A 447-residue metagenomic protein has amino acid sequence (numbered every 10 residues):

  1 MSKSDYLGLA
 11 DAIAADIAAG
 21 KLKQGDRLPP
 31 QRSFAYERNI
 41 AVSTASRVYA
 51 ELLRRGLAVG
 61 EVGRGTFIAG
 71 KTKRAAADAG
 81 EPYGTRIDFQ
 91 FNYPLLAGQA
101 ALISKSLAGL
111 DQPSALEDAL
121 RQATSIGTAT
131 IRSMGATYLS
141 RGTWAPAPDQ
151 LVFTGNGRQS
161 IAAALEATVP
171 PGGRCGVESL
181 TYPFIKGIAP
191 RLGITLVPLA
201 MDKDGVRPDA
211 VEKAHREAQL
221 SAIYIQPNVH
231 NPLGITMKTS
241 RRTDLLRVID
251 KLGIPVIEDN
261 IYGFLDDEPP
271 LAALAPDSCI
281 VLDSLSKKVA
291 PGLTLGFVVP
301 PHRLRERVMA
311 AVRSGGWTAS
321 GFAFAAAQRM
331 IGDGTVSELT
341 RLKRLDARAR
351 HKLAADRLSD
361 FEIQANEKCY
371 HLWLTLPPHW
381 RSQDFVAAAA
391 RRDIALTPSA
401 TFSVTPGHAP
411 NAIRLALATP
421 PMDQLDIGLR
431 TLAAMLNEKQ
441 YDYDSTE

Functional and structural regions predicted by a protein language model:
M1-A123, I131-S133, R313-S320, R341-L342 (+9 more regions): N-terminal basic, amphipathic alpha-helical segments
A10, A14, A162, E166 (+5 more regions): Amphipathic, non-transmembrane alpha-helical secondary structure
G63, A147-P148, A365-H371: Short Gly/Ser/Thr- and Asp/Glu-enriched loop/turn motifs at secondary-structure junctions
D118-L252, G263-S278, E438-D444: Conserved core of the PLP fold type I
D259-N260: Walker B catalytic acidic pair
I280-R357, E362-N366: PLP-dependent aminotransferase class I/II
V299, W373-T375, A416-A418: Short hydrophobic/aromatic beta-strand micro-patches that form the beta-sheet surface supporting nucleotide- or nucleic
